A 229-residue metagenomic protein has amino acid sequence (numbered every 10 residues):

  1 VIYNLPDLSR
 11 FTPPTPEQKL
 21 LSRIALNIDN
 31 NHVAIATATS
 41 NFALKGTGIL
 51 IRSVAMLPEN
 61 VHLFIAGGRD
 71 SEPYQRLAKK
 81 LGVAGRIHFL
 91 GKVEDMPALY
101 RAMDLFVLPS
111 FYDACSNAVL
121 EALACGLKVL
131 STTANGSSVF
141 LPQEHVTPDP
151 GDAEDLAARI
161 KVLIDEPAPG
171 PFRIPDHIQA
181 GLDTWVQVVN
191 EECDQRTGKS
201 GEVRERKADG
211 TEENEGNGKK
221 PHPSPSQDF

Functional and structural regions predicted by a protein language model:
V1-P16: Donor nucleotide-sugar binding/catalytic pocket of nucleotide-sugar-dependent glycosyltransferases
P6, A38-F42, H62-Q75: Glycosyltransferase donor-sugar binding loop
V33-M56: A conserved mid-protein helix/loop that constitutes part of the nucleotide-sugar donor-binding site
Q75-G91: Nucleotide-activated donor-binding/catalytic signature segment of Leloir-type glycosyltransferases, i.e., the conserved
K92, F111: Aromatic "clamp/platform" in nucleotide-sugar-dependent glycosyltransferases that forms part of the donor/acceptor
K128-S131: Short hydrophobic beta-strand element within catalytic cores of glycosyltransferases and related nucleotide-activated
Q143-A153, K161-E166: Conserved acidic donor-binding segment of nucleotide-sugar-dependent glycosyltransferases
P167-R196: A charged, aromatic-enriched C-terminal amphipathic alpha-helix characteristic of glycosyltransferases across folds
